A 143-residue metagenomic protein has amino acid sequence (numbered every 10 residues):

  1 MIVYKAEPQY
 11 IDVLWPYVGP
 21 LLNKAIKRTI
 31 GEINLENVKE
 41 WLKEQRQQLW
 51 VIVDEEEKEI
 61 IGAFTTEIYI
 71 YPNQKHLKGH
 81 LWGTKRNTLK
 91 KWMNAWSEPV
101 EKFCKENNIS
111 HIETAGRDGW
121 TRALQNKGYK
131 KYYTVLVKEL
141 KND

Functional and structural regions predicted by a protein language model:
M1-D12, H76, V135-V137, N142-D143: Short N-terminal signal/transit or membrane-insertion segments and the immediately adjacent low-complexity/disordered
M1-I33: Short amphipathic alpha-helix that is part of the acyltransferase structural core
R28-L49: Active-site rim helix/loop that mediates acceptor-substrate recognition in acyltransferases
E44-L89: Conserved donor-binding loop and adjoining core beta-sheet/short helix segment in diverse acyl/aminoacyl transferases
Q74-Q125: Acyl-donor binding region in acyl/amide transferases
T114-D143: Active-site/acyl-donor-binding loops of N-acyltransferases
